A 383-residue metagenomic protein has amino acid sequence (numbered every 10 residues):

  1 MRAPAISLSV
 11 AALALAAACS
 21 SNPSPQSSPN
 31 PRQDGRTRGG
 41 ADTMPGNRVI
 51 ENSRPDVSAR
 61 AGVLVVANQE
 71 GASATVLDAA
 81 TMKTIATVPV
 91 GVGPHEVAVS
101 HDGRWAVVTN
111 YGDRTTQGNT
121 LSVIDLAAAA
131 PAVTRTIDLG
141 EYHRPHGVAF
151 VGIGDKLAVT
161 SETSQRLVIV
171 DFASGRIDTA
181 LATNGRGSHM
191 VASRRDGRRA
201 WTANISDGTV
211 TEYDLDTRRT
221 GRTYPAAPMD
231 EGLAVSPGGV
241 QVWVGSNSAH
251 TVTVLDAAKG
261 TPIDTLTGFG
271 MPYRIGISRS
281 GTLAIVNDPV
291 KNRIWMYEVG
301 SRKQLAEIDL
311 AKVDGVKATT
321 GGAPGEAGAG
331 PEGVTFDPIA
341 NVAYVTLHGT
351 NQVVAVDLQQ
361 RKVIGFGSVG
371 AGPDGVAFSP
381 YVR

Functional and structural regions predicted by a protein language model:
M1-A17: Sec-dependent bacterial lipoprotein signal peptides
C19-R383: Predominantly soluble domains enriched in secretory-pathway, periplasmic, or organellar proteins
